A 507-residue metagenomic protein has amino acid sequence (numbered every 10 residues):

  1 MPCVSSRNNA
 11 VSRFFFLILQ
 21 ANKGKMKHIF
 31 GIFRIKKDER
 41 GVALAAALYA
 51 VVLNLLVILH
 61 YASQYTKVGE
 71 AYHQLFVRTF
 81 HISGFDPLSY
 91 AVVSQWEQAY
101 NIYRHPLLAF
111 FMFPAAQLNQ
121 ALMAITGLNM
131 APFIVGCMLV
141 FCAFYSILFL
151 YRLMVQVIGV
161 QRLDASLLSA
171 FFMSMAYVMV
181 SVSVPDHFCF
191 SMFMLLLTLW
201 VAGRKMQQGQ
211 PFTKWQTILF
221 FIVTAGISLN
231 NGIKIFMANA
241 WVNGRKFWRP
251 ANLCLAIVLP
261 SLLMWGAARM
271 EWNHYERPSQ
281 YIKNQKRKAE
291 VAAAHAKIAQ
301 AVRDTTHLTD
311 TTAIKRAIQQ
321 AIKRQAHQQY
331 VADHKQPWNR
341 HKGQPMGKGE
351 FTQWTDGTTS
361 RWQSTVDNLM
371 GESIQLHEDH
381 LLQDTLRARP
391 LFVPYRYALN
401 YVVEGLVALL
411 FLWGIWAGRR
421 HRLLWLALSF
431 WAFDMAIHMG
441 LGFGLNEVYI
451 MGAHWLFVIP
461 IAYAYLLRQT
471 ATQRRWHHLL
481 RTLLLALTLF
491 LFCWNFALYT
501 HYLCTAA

Functional and structural regions predicted by a protein language model:
M26-I32, G232-S261, P278-A289: Perimembrane helix-loop-helix junctions
F33-F85, A91-W96, L259-N273, F490-W494: Transmembrane signal-anchor helices characteristic of membrane glycosylation enzymes that use polyprenol
L88-F133, Q319-F411: Lumenal/periplasmic acceptor-binding loop at the mouth of the active site in multi-pass, GT-C-fold membrane enzymes
C137-I158, L409-W413: Transmembrane-helix motifs of polytopic, lipid-linked glycan transferases
L150-S174, W425: Transmembrane-helix signature of polytopic, membrane-embedded enzymes that assemble or transfer cell-envelope glycans
S183-H187: Short acidic/glycine- and proline-prone juxtamembrane loop motifs at membrane-interface regions of multi-pass membrane
F190-Q207, A462: Specific aromatic-rich, kink-prone transmembrane helix
P211-N243, L255-S261, L484-L487: Membrane-interface alpha helices of multi-pass inner-membrane proteins
